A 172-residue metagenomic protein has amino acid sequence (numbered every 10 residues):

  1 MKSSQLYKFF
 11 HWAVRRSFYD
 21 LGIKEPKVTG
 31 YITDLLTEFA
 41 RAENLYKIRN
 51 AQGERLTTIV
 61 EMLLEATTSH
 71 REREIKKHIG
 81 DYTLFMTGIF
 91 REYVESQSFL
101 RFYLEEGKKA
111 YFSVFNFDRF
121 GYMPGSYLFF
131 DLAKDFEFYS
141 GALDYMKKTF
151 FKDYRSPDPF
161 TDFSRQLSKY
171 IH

Functional and structural regions predicted by a protein language model:
M1-P157: Long, non-catalytic protein-protein interaction scaffolds
P157-L167: C-terminal catalytic/scaffold cores in eukaryotic proteins
K169-H172: Helix-rich, well-folded core regions that mediate interactions or catalysis
